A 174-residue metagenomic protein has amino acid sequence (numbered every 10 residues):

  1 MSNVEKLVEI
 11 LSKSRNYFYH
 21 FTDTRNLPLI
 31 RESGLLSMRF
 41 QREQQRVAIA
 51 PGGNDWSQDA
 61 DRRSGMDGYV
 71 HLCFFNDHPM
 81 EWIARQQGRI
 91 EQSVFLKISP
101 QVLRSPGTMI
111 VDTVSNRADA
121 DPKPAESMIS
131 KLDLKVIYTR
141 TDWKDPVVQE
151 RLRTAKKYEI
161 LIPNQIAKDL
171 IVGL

Functional and structural regions predicted by a protein language model:
M1-L174: Active-site-proximal loop/hinge segments that shape catalytic or ion-binding/gating pockets
